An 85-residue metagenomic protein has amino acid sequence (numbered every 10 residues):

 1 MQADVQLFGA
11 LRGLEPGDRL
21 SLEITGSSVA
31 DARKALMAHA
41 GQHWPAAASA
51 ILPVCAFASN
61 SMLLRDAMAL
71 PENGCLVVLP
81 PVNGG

Functional and structural regions predicted by a protein language model:
M1-G84: Ubiquitin-like/PB1-type beta-grasp interaction modules and other compact soluble beta-rich domains
